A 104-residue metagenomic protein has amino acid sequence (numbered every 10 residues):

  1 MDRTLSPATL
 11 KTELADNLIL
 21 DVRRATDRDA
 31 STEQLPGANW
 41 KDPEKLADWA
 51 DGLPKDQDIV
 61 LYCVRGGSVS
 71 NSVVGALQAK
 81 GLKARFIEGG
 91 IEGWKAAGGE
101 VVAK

Functional and structural regions predicted by a protein language model:
M1-L18, R24-V60, R65-K104: Rhodanese-like catalytic fold shared by cysteine-dependent sulfurtransferases and DSP/PTP-type phosphatases
